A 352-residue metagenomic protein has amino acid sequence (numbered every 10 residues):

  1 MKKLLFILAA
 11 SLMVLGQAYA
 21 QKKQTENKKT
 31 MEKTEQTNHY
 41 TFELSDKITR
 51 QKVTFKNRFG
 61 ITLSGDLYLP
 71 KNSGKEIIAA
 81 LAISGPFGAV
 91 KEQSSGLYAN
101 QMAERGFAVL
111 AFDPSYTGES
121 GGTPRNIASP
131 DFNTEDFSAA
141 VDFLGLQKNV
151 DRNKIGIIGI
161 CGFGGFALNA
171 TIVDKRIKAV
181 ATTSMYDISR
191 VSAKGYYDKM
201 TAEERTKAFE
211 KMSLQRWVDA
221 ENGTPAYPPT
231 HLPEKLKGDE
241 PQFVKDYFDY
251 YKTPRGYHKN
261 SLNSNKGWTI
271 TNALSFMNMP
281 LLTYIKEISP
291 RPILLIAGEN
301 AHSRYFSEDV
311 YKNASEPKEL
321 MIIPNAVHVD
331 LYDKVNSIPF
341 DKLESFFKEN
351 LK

Functional and structural regions predicted by a protein language model:
T30-E76: N-terminal cap/lid segment of alpha/beta-hydrolase-fold proteins
E76-P86: Short beta-strand element of the alpha/beta-hydrolase
G88-N100, P114: The serine-hydrolase catalytic nucleophile loop
Q101-G121: Conserved alpha/beta-hydrolase
I127-K148: Alpha/beta-hydrolase active-site loop
L168-Y250: Alpha/beta-hydrolase-fold enzymes
I288, L294-A297: Short beta-strand/loop motif that positions the catalytic acidic residue of the alpha/beta-hydrolase fold
A326-S337: Catalytic histidine-centered segment of alpha/beta-hydrolase-like enzymes
